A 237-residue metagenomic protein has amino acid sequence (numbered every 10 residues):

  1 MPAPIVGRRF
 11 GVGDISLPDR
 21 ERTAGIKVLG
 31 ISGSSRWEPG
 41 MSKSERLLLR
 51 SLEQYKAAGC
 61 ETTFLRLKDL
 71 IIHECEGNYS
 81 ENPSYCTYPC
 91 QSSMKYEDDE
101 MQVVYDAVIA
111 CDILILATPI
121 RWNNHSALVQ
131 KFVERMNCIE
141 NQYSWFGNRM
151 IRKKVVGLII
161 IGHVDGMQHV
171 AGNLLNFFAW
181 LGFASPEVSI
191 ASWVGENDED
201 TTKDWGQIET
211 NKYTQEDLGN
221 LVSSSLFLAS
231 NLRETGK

Functional and structural regions predicted by a protein language model:
M1-N141, G206-K237: N-terminal beta1-alpha1-beta2 submodule of the flavodoxin-like/Rossmannoid cofactor-binding fold
A3-V6, K95, N141-S144, N148-K154 (+1 more regions): Amphipathic, soluble alpha/beta structural segments
A24-L29, I109, N148-R152, D198-D200: Short amphipathic alpha-helical segments, especially helix-boundary/capping motifs
E38-P39, H73-E74, D165-M167, E196-E199: A short beta-to-alpha transition loop/helix N-cap that caps and shapes the active-site region
L67-L70, A191-E196: Short beta->alpha junction loops
A127-L128, W145-W193: Short, glycine-/small-residue-rich phosphate/pyrophosphate-handling segment
V194-E209: Short helix/strand-capping connector loops at secondary-structure junctions
